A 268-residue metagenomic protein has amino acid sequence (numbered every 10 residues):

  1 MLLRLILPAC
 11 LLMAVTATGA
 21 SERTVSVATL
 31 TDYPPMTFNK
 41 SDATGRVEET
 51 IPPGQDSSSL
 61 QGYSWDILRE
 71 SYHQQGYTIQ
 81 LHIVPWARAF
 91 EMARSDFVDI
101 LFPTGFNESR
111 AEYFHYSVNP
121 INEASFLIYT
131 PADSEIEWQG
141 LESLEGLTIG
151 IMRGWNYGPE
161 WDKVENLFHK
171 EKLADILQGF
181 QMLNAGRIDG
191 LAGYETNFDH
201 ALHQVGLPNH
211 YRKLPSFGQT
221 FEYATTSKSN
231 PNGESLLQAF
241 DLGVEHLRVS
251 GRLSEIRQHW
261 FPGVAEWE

Functional and structural regions predicted by a protein language model:
S21-G105, E112, I151: Extracytoplasmic small-molecule ligand-binding "clamshell" domains of the periplasmic binding protein/Venus flytrap
L30-Y33, E123-L127, H203-D241, G263-E268: Periplasmic-binding protein-like
Y33, S57-E70, A132-K172, T196: Bilobed "Venus flytrap"/periplasmic-binding protein-like clamshell domains and structurally analogous long
D66-Q74, T226-W260: Extended ligand-binding regions for polar small-molecule ligands
H73, I83, A87-D99, L177-T196 (+2 more regions): Short helices/loops that flank or line small-molecule/ion binding pockets
H82-L144, G154-Y157, P215: Acidic, polar ligand-binding/catalytic clefts
E91, T104-Y113, K163, D189-Q219: A ligand-binding cleft/hinge motif common to bilobed small-molecule-binding domains
N156-F168, N209, V244-E268: Ligand-binding clefts/hinges and TM-proximal coupling segments of bilobed small-molecule sensing domains
